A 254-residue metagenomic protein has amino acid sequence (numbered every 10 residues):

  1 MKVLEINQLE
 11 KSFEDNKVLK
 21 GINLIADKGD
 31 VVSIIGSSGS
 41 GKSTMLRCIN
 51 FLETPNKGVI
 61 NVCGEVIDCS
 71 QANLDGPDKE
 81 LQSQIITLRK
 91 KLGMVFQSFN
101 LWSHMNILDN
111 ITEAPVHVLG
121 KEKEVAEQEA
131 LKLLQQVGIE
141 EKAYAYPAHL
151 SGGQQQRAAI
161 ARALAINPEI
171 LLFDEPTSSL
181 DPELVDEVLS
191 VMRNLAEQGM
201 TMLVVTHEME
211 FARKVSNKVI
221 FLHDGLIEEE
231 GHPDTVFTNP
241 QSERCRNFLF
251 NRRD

Functional and structural regions predicted by a protein language model:
G58-A72: Conserved ABC transporter NBD signature motif
Y146-L150, Q154: Conserved ABC ATPase signature
A165-E169: A short, proline-enriched helix->beta-strand linker immediately N-terminal to the Walker B motif in ABC-type P-loop
L171-D174: Catalytic Walker B motif of ABC-type/P-loop ATPase nucleotide-binding domains
P182-L184: Helix N-cap at the start of a conserved alpha-helix in ABC-type nucleotide-binding domains
E230-G231: ABC ATPase "signature
